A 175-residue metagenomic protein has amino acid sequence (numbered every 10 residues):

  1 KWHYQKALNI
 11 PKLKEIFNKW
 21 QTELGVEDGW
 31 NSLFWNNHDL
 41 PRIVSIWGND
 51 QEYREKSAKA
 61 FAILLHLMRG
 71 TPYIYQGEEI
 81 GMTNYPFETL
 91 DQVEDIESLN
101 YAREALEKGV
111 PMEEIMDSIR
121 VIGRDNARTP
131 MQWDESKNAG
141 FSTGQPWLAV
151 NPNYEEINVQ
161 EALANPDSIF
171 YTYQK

Functional and structural regions predicted by a protein language model:
K1-K175: Active-site and adjacent substrate-binding regions of carbohydrate-active enzymes
